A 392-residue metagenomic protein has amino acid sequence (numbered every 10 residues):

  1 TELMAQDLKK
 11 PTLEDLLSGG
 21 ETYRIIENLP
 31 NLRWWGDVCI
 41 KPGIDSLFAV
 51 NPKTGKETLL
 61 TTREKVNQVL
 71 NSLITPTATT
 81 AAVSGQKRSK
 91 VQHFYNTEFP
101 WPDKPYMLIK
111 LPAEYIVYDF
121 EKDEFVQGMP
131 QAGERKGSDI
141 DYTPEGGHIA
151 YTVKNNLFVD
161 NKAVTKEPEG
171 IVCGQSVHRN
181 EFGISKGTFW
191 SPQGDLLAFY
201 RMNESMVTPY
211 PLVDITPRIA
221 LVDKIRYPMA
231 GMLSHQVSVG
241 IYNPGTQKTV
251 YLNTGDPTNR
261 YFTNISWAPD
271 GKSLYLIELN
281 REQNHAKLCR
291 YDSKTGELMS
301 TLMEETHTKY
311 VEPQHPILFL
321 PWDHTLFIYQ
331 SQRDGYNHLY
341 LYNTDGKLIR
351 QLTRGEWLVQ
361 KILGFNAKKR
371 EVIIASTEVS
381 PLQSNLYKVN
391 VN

Functional and structural regions predicted by a protein language model:
T1-E2: Bacterial N-terminal signal peptides
A5-N392: Beta-propeller folds
